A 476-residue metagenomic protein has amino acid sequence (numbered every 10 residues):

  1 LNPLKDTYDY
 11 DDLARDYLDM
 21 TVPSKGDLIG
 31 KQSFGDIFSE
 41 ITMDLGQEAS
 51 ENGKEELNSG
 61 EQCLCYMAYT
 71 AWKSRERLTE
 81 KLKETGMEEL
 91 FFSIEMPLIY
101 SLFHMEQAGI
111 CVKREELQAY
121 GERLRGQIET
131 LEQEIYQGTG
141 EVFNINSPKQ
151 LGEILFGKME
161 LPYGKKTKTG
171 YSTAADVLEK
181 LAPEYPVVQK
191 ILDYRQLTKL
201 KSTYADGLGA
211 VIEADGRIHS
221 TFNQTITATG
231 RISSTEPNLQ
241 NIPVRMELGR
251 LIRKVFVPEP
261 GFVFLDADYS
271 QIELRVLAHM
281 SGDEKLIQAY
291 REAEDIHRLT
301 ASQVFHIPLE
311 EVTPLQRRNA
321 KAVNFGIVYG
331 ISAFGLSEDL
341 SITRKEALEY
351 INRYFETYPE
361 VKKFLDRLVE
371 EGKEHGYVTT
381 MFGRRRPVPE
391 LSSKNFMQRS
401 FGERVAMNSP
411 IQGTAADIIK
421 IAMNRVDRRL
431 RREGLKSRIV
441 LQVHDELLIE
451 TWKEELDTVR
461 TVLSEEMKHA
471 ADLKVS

Functional and structural regions predicted by a protein language model:
L1-P3, D9-D12, A293-H297: Conserved beta-strand -> loop -> alpha-helix junction used to position metal-binding or nucleic-acid-contacting
P3, I145, A267, A289-R291 (+1 more regions): Conserved, non-catalytic sequence blocks in retroelement Pol enzymes and Pol-derived host proteins
K5, D9, L13, I29-R250 (+10 more regions): Conserved "right-hand" nucleotidyltransferase catalytic core of DNA-directed polymerases
Q47-G53, Q107, H219-S220, Q224-T227 (+3 more regions): Conserved catalytic core of nucleic-acid polymerases
S147, G230, D268, A301 (+5 more regions): Hydrophobic, well-ordered secondary-structure elements that form the walls of internal hydrophobic environments
R253-L277, Q288-K321: Conserved catalytic alpha/beta cores of large enzymes that bind or transform nucleotide phosphates and polynucleotides
V426-S476: C-terminal structured "cap/appendage" subdomains that terminate the fold
